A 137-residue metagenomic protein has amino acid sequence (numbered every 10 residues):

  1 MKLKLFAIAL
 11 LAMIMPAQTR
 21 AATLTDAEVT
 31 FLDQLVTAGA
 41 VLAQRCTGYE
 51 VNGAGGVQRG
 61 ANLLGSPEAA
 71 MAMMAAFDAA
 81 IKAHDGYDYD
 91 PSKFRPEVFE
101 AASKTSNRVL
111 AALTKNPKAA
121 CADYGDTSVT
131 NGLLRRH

Functional and structural regions predicted by a protein language model:
K4-I14: Sec-dependent N-terminal signal peptides
L5-A7, A21, G48, V98: Sequence-pattern detector for short linear motifs and compositional/periodic biases rather than a specific fold
M15-T23: Sec/Tat signal peptide C-region and signal peptidase I cleavage site
L24-D88: Short N-proximal segments of mature Sec-exported proteins
G60-H137: Compact alpha-helical subdomains of small soluble proteins
